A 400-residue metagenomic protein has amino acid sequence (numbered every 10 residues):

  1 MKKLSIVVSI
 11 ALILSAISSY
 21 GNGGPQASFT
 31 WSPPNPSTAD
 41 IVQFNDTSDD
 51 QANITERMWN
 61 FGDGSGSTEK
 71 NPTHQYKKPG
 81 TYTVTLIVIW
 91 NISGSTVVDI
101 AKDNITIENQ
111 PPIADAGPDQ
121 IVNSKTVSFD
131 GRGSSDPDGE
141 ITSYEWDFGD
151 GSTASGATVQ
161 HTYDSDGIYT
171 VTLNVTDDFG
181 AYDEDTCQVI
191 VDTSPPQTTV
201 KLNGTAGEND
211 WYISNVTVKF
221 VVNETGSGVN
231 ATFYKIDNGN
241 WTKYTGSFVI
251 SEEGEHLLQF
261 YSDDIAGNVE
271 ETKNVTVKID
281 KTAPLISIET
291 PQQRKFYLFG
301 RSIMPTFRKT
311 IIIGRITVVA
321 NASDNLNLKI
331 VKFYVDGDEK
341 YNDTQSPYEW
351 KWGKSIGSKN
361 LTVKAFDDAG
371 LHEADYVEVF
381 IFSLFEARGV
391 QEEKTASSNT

Functional and structural regions predicted by a protein language model:
M1-G21: Sec-dependent, cleavable N-terminal signal peptides
G21-G23, P111-I113, D119-K125, D177 (+3 more regions): Low-complexity, disordered linker/stalk regions enriched in Pro/Thr/Ser/Gly
W31, S48, F61, V88 (+8 more regions): Hydrophobic beta-strand positions in extracellular immunoglobulin-like domains
N45-Q51, D130-D138, K219-G226, V319-N325: Acidic, Ser/Thr
D50-R57, P137-Y144, G228-T232, N327-V331: Solvent-exposed loop segments of extracellular immunoglobulin-like
E56-H74, I141-H161, K243-G246, E339-P347: Surface-exposed, flexible coil segments in extracellular/virion-facing regions
F61, H74-K78, Y82, W90 (+4 more regions): Residue-level recognition of secondary-structure-to-loop junctions
